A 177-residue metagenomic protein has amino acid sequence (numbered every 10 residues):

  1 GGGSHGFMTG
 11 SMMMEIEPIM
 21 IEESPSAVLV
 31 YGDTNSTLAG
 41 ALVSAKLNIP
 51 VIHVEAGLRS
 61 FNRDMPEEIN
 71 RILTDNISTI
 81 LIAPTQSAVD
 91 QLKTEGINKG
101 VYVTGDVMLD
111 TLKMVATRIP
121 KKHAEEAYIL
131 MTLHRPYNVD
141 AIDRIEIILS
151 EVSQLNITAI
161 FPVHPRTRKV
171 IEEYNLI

Functional and structural regions predicted by a protein language model:
G2-G96: Active-site and donor-binding regions of nucleotide-sugar-utilizing enzymes
G3, N76-D140: A nucleotide-sugar donor-handling region in carbohydrate enzymes
G32, E55, G105, L133 (+1 more regions): Short beta-strand/turn micro-motifs composed of small residues that flank or help shape donor/cofactor-binding pockets
L38-A39, Q91, T111-L112, K169-I171: Phosphate- and divalent-cation-binding pockets in alpha/beta enzyme and binding domains that engage nucleotide-derived
K46-N48, E68-I72, K99-G100, R118-K122 (+1 more regions): Short, hinge-like loop/turn segments at secondary-structure boundaries
P50, G100, I157-A159: Residues at the starts of beta-strands that form the adenosine-phosphate
R63-E67, K113-V115, E172-Y174: Short secondary-structure transition/capping segments
K122-I177: Donor-nucleotide binding loops and adjacent catalytic segments primarily of GT-B fold Leloir glycosyltransferases
